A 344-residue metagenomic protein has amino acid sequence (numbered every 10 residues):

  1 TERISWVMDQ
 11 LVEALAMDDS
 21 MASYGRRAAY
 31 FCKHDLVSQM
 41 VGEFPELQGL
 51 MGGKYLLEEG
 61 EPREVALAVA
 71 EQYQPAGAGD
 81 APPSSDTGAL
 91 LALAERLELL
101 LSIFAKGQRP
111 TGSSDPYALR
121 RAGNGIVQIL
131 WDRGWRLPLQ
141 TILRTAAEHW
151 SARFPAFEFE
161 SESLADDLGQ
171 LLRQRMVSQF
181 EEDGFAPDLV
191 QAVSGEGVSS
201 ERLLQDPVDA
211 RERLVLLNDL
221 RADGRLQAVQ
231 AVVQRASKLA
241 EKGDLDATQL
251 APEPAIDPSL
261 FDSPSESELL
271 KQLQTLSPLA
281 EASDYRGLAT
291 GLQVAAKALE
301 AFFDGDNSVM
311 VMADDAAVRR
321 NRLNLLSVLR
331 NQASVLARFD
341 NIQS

Functional and structural regions predicted by a protein language model:
T1-S344: Amphipathic alpha-helical "coupling" segments that flank catalytic cores
